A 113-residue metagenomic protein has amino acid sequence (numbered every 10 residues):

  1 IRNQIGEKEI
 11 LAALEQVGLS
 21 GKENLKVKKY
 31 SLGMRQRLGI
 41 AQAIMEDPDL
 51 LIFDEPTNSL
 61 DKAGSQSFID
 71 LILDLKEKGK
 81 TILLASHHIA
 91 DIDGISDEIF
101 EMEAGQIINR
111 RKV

Functional and structural regions predicted by a protein language model:
I5-K22: Conserved ABC ATPase "signature" region
I40: Hydrophobic anchor residue at the start of the ABC signature
D47: Conserved catalytic motifs of ABC-family nucleotide-binding domains
L51-D54: Catalytic Walker B motif of ABC-type/P-loop ATPase nucleotide-binding domains
T57-N58: Short loop immediately C-terminal to the Walker-B catalytic DE motif in ABC-type ATPase nucleotide-binding domains
K62-A63: Helix N-cap at the start of a conserved alpha-helix in ABC-type nucleotide-binding domains
S86-H87: H-loop/switch region of ABC-family ATPase nucleotide-binding domains
